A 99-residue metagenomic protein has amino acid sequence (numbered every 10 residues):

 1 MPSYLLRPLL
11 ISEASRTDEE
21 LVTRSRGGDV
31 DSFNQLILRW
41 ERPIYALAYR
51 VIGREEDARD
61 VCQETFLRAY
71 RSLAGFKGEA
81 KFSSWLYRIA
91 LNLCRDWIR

Functional and structural regions predicted by a protein language model:
M1-G27, Q35, R39: Intrinsic, short, N-terminal disordered tails of RNA polymerase sigma-factor systems
P2-L6, I37-E55, S72: Amphipathic, Lys/Arg- and hydrophobic-enriched alpha-helical face
R26-G27, G53, F66-K81: Sigma70-family region 2
D29, W40, A90: Conserved functional loop/turn residues at catalytic and ligand-binding sites
A46, D60-L67, A80-N92: Structural recognition of an alpha-helix C-terminal capping motif at a helix-to-coil junction
A74-G78, R88-R99: Arg/Lys-rich amphipathic alpha helix in sigma70-family domain 2
